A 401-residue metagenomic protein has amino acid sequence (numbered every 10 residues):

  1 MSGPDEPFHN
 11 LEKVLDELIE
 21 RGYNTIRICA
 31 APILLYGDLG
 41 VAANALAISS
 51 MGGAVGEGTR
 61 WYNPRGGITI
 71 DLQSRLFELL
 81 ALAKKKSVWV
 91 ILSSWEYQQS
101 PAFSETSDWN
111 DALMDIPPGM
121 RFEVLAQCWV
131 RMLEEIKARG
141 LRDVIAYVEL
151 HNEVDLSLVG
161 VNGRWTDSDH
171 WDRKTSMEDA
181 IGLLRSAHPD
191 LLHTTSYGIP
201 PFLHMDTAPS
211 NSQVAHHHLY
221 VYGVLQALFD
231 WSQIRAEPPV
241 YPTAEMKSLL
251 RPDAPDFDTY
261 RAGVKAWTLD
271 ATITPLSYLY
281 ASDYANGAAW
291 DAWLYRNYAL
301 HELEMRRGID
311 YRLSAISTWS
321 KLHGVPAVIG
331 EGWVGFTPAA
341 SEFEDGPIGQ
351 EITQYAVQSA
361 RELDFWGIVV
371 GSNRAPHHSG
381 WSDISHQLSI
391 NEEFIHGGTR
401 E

Functional and structural regions predicted by a protein language model:
M1-P209, T243, R374-P376, I390-N391 (+1 more regions): Active-site mouth of glycoside hydrolases
R27, G330-G335, S372-N373: Short, loop-centered acidic/histidine patches that primarily coordinate divalent metals
I28, H217, V370: Short beta-strand and adjacent tight-turn residues that come in two discontinuous sequence segments and form the edges
G40, A47, E105, I234-A236 (+2 more regions): A generic membrane alpha-helix/interface feature
S49-G52, A339-E401: Aromatic-rich peripheral "rim/lid" segments of glycoside hydrolase catalytic domains that contact and position glycan
V90, A327, G367: Hydrophobic anchor at the start of a short beta-strand that flanks the dinucleotide cofactor-binding loop
V130, E134, G140, Y147 (+1 more regions): Extracellular glycoside hydrolase catalytic/binding regions
